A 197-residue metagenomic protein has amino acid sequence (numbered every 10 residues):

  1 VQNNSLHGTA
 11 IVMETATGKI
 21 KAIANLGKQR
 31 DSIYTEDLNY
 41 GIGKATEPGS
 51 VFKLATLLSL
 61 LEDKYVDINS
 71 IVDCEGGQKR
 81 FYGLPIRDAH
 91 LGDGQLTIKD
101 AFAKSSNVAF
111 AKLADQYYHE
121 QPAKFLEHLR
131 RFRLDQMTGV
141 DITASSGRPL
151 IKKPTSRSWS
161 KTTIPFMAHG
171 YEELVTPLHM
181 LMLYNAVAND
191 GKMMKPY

Functional and structural regions predicted by a protein language model:
V1-N3: Short, basic/aromatic recognition patches
H7-K44, A55-Y197: Beta-lactam-recognizing serine transpeptidase/beta-lactamase-like catalytic domain environment
A45, G49-V51: Structural signature of Gram-negative outer-membrane beta-barrels, strongest in the C-terminal barrel of TonB-dependent
